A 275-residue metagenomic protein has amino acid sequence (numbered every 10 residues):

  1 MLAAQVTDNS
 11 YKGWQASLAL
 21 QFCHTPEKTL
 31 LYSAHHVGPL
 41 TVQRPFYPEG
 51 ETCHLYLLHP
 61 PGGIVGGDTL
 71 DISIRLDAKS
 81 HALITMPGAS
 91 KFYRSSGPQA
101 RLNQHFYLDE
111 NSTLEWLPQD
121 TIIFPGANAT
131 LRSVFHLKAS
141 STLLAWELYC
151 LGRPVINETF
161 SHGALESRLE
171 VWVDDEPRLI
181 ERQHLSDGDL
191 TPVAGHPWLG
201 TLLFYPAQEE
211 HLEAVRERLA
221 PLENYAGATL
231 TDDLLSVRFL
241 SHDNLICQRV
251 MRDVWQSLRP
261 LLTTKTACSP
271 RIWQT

Functional and structural regions predicted by a protein language model:
L2-D120, P125: N-terminal, charged/glycine-rich beta-strand/loop interface patches
T7-D8, Q15-V37, R101, Y107-W116 (+6 more regions): N-terminal intrinsically disordered, cationic/polar leader segments that include organellar targeting peptides
T41-R44, Y93-Q99, G126-N128, P154-E158 (+2 more regions): A short, polar/proline- and glycine-enriched secondary-structure boundary/capping micro-motif
S73, R132, D253: Alpha-helical scaffold segments in soluble metabolic enzymes
H81-L83, T113-E115, T142-L144, G200-T201 (+1 more regions): Structural motif
Q119-T121, W146-L151: Short, surface-exposed recognition loops or helix-turn segments adjacent to catalytic cores
Y149-T275: A structural signal for small-residue-enriched, beta-sheet-centric alpha/beta enzyme cores and oligomeric scaffold folds
